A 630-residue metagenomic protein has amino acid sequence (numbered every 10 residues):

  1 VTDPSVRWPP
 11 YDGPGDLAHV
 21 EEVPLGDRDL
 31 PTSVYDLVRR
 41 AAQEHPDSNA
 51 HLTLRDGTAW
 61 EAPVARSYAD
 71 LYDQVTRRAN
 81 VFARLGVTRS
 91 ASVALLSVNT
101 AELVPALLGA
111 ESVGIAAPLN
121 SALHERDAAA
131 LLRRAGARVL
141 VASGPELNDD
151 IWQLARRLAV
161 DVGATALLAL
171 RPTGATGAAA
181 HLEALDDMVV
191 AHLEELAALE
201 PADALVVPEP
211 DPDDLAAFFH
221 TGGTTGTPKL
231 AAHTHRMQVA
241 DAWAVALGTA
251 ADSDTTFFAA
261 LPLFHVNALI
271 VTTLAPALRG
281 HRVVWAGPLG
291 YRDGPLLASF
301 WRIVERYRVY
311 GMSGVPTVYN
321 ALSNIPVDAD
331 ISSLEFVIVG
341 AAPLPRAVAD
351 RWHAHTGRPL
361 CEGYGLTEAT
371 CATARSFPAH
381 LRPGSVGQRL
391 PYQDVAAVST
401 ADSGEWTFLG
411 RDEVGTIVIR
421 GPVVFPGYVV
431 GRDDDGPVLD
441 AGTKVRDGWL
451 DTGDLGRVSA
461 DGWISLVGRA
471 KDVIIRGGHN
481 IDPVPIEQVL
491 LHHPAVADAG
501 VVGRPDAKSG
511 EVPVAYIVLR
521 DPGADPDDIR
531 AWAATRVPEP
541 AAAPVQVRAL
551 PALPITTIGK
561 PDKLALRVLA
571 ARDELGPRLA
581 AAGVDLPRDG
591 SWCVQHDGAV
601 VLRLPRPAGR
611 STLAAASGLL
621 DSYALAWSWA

Functional and structural regions predicted by a protein language model:
V1-D3, L108, I115-E195, A626-W629: Structural core segment of the AMP-binding/adenylate-forming
L30, A50-T100, V104, H124-A129 (+1 more regions): Conserved AMP-binding/adenylate-forming core of the ANL superfamily
P46-N49, A169, E183-H220, T227 (+1 more regions): Conserved pre-ATP/AMP-binding loop-to-beta segment of ANL
A65-A69, E209, A216-A240: Conserved AMP-binding A3 loop
Y72-R77, L199-D203, P212, A231-D252 (+4 more regions): Conserved structural elements of the adenylate-forming
L123-R133, L140-A142, G421, P426-G427 (+4 more regions): AMP-binding/adenylate-forming catalytic core of the ANL superfamily
V239-T256, V266-Y310, I325: Conserved AMP-binding/adenylation subdomain of ANL enzymes
A286, E335-G340, L344-G363, T367-I464 (+2 more regions): Conserved AMP-binding/adenylate-forming
